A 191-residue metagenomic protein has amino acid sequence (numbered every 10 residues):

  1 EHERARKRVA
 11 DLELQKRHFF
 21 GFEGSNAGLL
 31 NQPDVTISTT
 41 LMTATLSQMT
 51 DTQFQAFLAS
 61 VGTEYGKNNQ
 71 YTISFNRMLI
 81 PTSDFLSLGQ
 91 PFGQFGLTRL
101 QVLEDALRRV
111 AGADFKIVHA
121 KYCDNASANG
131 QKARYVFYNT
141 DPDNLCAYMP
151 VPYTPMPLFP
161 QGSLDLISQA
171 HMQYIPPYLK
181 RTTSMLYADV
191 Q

Functional and structural regions predicted by a protein language model:
E1-F57: Alpha-helical scaffold segments that mediate packing/assembly in large oligomeric complexes
E3, K7-A10, G62, L100 (+1 more regions): Short, well-ordered alpha-helical packing segments
R6-K7, K16, K67, R77 (+4 more regions): Context-gated lysine
D11, Q15, A59-Q70, R108 (+1 more regions): Generic surface-pattern signal
G21-L29, M49-F92: Structured, hydrophobic secondary-structure cores that serve as assembly/anchoring elements
N26, N31, N68-N69, N76 (+4 more regions): Detector for Asparagine
G89-Q191: Sequence/fold signature of self-assembling virion shell proteins
